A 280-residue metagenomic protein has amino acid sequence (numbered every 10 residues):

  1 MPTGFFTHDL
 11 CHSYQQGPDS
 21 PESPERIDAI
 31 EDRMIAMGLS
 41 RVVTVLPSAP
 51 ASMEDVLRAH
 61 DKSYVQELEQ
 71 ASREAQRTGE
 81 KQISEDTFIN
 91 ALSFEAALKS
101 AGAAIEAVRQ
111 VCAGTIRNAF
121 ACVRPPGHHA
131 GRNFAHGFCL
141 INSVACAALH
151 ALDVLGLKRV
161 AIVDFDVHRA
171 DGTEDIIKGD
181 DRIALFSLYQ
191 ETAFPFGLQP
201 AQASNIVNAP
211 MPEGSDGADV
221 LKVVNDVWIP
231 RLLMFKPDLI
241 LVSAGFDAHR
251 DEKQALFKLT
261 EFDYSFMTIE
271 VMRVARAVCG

Functional and structural regions predicted by a protein language model:
M1-A151, L157-K158, P210: Metal-dependent C-N hydrolase catalytic cores
I105, R109, N118-A277: Conserved alpha-helical scaffold segments that buttress catalytic/binding sites
G280: Short acidic/histidine-rich active-site segments
